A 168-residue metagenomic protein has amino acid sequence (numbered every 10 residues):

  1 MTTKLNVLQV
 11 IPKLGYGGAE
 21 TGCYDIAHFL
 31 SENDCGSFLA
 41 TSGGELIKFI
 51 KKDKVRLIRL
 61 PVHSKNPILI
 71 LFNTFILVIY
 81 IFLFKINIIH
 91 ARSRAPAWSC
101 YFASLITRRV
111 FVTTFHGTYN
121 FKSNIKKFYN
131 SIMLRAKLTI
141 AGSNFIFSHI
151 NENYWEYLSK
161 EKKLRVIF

Functional and structural regions predicted by a protein language model:
M1-F168: Membrane-interface segments of envelope glycosyltransferases acting on lipid-linked substrates or membrane lipids
